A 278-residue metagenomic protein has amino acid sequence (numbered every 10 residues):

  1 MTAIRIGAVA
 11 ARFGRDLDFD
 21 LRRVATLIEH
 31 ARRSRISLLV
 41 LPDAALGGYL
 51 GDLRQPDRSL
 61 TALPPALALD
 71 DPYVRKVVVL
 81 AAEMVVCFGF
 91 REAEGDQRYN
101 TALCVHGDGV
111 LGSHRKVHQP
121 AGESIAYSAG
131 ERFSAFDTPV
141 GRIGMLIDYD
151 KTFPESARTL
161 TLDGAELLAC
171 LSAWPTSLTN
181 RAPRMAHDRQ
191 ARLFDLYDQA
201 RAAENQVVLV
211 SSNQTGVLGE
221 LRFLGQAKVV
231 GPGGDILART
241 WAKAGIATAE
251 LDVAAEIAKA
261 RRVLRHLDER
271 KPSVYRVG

Functional and structural regions predicted by a protein language model:
M1-G7: Extreme N-terminal starter segment of soluble prokaryotic enzymes
A10-L17: Short polar catalytic/cofactor-binding loops
L17, T26-G107, P175-D198, E204-V207: Cys-nucleophile CN-hydrolase/nitrilase-fold catalytic domain and related Cys-dependent amidase chemistry that acts on
L69-V85, T152-I246: CN hydrolase (nitrilase-like) catalytic-core segments centered on the catalytic cysteine and neighboring Lys/Glu
F88-F90, N100-C104, S134, A227-V229 (+1 more regions): Short beta-strand scaffold segments in enzyme catalytic cores
A93-A182, A186-L196, A258-H266: Active-site catalytic loop in hydrolytic enzyme cores
S113-R115, R239, T248: Residue-level detector of high-confidence beta-strand sites
E256-G278: A conserved C-terminal secondary-structure "cap"
